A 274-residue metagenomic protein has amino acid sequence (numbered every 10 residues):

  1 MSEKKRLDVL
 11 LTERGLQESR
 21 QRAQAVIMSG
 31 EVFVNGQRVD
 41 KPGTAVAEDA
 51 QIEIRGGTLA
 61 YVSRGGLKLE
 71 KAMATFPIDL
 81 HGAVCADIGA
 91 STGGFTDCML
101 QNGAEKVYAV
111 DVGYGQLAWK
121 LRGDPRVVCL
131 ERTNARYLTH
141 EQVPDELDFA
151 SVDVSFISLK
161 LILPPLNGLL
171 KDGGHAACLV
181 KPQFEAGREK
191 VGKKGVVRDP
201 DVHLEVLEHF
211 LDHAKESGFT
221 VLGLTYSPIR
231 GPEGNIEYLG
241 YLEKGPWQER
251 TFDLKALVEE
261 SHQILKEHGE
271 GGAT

Functional and structural regions predicted by a protein language model:
M1-E48, C85: A basic, amphipathic helix-loop patch mediating RNA/tRNA/ribosome contacts
H81-S91: Conserved class I S-adenosyl-L-methionine
G93-G94, G115: Glycine-rich SAM-binding Motif I of class I
C98-K106: Conserved S-adenosyl-L-methionine
Y108-L161: S-adenosyl-L-methionine
K160-A177: A short glycine-rich, Lys/Arg-flanked "PGG" loop and its adjoining helix->strand segment in the class I
P182-D199: Short, glycine-/aromatic-enriched active-site segment of Class I SAM-dependent methyltransferases
I236, Y241-T274: Flexible, glycine-/basic-rich loop-and-beta segments that form/coincide with the SAM-dependent methyltransferase
